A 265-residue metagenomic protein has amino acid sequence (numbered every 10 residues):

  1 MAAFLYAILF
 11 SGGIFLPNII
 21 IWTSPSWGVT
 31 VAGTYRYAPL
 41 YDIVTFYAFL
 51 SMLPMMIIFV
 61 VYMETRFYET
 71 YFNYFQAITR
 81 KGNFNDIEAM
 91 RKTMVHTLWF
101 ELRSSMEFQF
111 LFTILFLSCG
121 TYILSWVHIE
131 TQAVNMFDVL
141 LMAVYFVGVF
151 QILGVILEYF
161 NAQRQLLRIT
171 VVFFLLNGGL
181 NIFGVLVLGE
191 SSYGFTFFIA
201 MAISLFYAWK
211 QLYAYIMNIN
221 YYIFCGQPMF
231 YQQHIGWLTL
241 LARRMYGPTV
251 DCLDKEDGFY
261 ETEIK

Functional and structural regions predicted by a protein language model:
M1-E64: Transmembrane helical elements of multi-pass membrane transporters/channels
M1-L16, L98, L102-E107, L111 (+1 more regions): Hydrophobic faces of transmembrane alpha-helices in multi-pass small-molecule transporters and flippases across diverse
L9-I20, L176-G189, L238-P248: Hydrophobic alpha-helical transmembrane segments in multi-pass integral membrane proteins
V29-A38, L124-A133, F160, L166-R168 (+1 more regions): Extracellular/periplasmic helix-loop-helix junctions in multi-pass membrane proteins
D42-L124: Specific pore-lining/lateral-gate transmembrane helices of multi-pass inner-membrane transport and insertion machines
T113-S118, N135-F160, L166-N177, Y193-W209: Short runs within selected transmembrane alpha-helices of multi-pass transporters and secretion channels
V127-T131, V149-Q165, Y213-I223: Alpha-helical transmembrane segments
F183-V187, F198-D257, T262-I264: C-terminal transmembrane helix end/exit motif
